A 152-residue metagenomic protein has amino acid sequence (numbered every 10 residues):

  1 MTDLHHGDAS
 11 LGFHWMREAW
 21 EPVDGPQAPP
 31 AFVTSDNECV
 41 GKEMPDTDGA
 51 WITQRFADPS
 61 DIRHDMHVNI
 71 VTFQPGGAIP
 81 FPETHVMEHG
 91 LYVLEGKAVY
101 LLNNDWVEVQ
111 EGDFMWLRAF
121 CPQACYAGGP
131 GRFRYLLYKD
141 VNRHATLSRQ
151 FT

Functional and structural regions predicted by a protein language model:
M1, A119-A145: Ligand-binding loop in jelly-roll beta-barrel domains
M1-D65, S148-T152: A short, N-terminal "cap"/entry segment at the start of jelly-roll beta-barrel domains of the cupin/DSBH fold
G49-A57, N69-H85, W106: Conserved short histidine dyad/triad with adjacent acidic residue
D65, T84-H85, G128-G129: Short glycine/proline-enriched turns and hinge-like loops at secondary-structure junctions
I70-Q74, T84-L102, Y138-D140: Short, conserved beta-strand element in jelly-roll/cupin
G90, K97-V99, W106, P122 (+1 more regions): Structural motif
N104-F120: Short acidic-glycine-tyrosine-enriched beta hairpin
